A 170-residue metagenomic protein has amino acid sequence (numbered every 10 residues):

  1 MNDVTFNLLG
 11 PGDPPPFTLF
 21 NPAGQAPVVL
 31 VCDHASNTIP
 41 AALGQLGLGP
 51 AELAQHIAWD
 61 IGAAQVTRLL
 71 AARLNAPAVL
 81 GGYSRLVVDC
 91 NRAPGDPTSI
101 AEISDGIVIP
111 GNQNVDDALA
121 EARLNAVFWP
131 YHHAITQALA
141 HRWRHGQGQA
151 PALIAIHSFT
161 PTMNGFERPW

Functional and structural regions predicted by a protein language model:
M1-L153, S158-W170: N-terminal catalytic or cofactor-binding beta/alpha core of small enzyme domains
